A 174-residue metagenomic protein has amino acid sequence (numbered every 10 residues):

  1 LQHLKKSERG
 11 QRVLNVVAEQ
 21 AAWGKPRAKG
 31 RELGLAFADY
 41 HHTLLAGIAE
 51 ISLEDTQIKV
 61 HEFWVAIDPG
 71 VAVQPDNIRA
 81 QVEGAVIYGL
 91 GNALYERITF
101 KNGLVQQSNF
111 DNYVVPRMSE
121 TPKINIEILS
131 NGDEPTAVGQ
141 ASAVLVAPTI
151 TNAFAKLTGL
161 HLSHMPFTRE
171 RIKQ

Functional and structural regions predicted by a protein language model:
L1-Q174: Cofactor-binding beta-sheet edge motifs in enzyme active sites
